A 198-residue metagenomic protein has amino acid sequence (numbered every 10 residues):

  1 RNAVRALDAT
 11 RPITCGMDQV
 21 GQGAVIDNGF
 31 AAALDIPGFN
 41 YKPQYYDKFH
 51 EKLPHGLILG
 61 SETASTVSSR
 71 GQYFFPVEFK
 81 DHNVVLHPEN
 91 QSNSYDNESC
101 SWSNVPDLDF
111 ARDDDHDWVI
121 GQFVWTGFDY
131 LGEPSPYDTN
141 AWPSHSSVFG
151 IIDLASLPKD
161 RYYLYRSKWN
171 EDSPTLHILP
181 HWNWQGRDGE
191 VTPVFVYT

Functional and structural regions predicted by a protein language model:
R1-T198: Extended substrate-binding grooves/exosites of carbohydrate-active enzymes
